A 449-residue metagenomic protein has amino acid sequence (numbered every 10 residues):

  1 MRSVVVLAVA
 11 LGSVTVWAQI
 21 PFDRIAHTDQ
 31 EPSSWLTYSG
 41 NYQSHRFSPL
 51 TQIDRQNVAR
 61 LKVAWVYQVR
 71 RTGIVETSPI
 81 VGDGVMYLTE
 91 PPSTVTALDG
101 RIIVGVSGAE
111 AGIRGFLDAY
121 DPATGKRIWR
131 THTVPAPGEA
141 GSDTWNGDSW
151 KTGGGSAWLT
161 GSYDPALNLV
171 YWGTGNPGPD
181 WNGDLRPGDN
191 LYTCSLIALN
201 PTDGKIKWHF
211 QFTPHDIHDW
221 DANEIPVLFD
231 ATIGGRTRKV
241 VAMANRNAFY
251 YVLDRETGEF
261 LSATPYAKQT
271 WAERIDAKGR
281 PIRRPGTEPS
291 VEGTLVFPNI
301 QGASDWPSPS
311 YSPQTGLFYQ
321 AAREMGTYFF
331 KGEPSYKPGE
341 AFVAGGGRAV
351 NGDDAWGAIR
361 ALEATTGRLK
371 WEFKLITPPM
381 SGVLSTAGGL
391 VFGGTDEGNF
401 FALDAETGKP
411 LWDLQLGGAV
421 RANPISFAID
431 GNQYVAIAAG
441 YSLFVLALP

Functional and structural regions predicted by a protein language model:
S3-T15: Bacterial N-terminal signal peptides
A18-T51: N-terminal pre-domain segments of enzymes
H27-D29, T77-I80, G155-A166, V227-G235 (+3 more regions): Structural signature of eukaryotic scaffold interfaces centered on beta-propeller domains
P32-S33, D83-V85, G100-R101, A166-N168 (+4 more regions): Short coil/turn segments that connect the beta-strands within blades of beta-propeller domains
T37, L88, V104-G105, W172 (+4 more regions): Residue position within the beta-strands of beta-propeller blades
N41, P92, G108, N176 (+5 more regions): Residue-level signature of beta-propeller blades and closely related beta-rich strand-turn architectures in secreted
S44, S48-D99, S385-T386: N-terminal cofactor/phosphate-binding cores enriched in small/glycine residues, especially glycine-rich loops such as
A59-R70, A97-D99, F116-K151, G183-A222 (+5 more regions): Extracytoplasmic/lumenal domain signature
